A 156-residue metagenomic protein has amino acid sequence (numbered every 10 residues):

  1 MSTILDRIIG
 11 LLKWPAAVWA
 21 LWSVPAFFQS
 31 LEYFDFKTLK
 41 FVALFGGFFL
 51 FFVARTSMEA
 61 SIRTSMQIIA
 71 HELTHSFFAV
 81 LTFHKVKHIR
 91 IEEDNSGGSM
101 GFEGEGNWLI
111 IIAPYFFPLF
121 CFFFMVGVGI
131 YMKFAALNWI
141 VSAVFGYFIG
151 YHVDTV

Functional and structural regions predicted by a protein language model:
S2-G47, E92-V156: Metalloprotease/metallohydrolase-associated module, dominated by Zn2+-dependent proteases
F27, F52-V53, F77, V126: Alpha-helical transmembrane segments of multipass membrane proteins
G46-E59, A79-H84: A generic, lipid-embedded transmembrane alpha helix
F51-A70, N107-W108: Short pre-active-site segment immediately N-terminal to the catalytic Zn-binding motif
E59-A60, H71, F102, I140: Generic hydrophobic alpha-helical membrane-segment signal
Q67-V80: Active-site recognition of the HExxH zinc-binding catalytic motif
K87-I89: Extracytosolic (periplasmic/ER-lumenal) interhelical loops and adjacent juxtamembrane/interface segments of multi-pass
